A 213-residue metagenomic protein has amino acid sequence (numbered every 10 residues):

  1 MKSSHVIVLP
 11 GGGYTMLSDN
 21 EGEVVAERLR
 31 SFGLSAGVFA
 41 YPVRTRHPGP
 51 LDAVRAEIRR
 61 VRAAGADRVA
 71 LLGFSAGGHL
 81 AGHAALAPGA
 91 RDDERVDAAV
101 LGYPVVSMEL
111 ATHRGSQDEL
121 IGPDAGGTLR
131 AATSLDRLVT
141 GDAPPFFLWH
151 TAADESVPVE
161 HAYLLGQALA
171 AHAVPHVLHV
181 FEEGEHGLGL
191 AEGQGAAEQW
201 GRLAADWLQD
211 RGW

Functional and structural regions predicted by a protein language model:
S3-G11: Short beta-strand element of the alpha/beta-hydrolase
P10-T15, A152: Active-site glycine-rich loops that stabilize anionic/oxyanionic intermediates across multiple enzyme folds
L17-N20, V24-V25, G37-R68, A191-A197: Catalytic nucleophile-loop/oxyanion-hole region of alpha/beta-hydrolase and closely related hydrolase-like folds
A56-G115, R130: Primarily recognizes the serine-hydrolase "nucleophile elbow" in alpha/beta-hydrolase and SGNH/GDSL folds
P104-L138, P144: Mobile cap/lid helix-loop segments that gate and shape the active-site cleft of serine hydrolases
D142, L148-H150, D154: Short beta-strand/loop motif that positions the catalytic acidic residue of the alpha/beta-hydrolase fold
E155-L164: Conserved alpha/beta-hydrolase "acid-adjacent" motif
Y163-W213: C-terminal catalytic histidine-bearing segment of alpha/beta-hydrolase fold enzymes
